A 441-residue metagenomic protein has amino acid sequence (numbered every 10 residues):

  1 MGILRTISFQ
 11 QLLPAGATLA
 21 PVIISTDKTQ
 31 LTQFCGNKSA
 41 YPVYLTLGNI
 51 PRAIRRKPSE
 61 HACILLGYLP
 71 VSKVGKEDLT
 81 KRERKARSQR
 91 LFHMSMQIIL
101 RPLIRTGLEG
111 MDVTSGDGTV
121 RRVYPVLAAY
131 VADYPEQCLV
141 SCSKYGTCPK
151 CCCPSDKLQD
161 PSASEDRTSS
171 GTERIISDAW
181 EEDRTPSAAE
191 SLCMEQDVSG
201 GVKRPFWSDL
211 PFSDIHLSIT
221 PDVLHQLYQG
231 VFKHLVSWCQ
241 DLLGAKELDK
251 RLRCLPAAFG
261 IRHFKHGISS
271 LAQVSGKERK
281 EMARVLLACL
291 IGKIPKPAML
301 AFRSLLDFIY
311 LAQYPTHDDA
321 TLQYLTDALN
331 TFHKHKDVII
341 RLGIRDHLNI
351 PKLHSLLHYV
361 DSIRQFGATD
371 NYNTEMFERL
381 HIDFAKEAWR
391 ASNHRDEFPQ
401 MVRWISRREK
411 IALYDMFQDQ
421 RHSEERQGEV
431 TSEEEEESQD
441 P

Functional and structural regions predicted by a protein language model:
M1-I24, H61, K73-M96, L100-C289: Charged (Asp/Glu and Lys/Arg) segments that form or flank catalytic channels of large polymer- and nucleotide-handling
M1-L12, D183, G201, D209-P441: Terminal interaction-prone segments of large eukaryotic proteins
P21-D27, C35, N373: Extended catalytic/binding region for NAD+/ADP-ribose chemistry, centered on the ART fold
S25, F34, T46-G48, C151 (+2 more regions): Structured beta-strand/turn binding interfaces of compact recognition modules in eukaryotic regulators
T29-L31, K38, G48-R52, V74-K76 (+3 more regions): Conserved beta-strand elements of beta-rich interaction domains across eukaryotes, especially beta-propellers
T32-C35, V43, A53-R56, D78 (+4 more regions): Short helix/loop capping segments that flank catalytic or ligand/cofactor-binding pockets
C35-S39, R56-E60, K81, P161-S164 (+3 more regions): Short coil/turn segments at secondary-structure boundaries
Y41-E109, E409-T431: Compact, glycine/acidic-enriched structural inserts
